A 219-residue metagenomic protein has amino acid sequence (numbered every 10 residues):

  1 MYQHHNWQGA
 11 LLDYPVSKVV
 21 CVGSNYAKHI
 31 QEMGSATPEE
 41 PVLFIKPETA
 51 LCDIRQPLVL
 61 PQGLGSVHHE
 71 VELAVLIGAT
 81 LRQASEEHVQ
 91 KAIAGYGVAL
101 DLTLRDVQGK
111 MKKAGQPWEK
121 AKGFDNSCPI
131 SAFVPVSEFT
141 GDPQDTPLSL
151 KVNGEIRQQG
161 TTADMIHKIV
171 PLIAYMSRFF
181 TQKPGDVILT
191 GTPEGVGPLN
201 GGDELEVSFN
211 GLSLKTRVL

Functional and structural regions predicted by a protein language model:
M1-A94, D106: Extended, compositionally biased flexible segments
Y2-Y14, N25, H29, S35-T37 (+3 more regions): Catalytic-pocket segment enriched in acidic/His residues
